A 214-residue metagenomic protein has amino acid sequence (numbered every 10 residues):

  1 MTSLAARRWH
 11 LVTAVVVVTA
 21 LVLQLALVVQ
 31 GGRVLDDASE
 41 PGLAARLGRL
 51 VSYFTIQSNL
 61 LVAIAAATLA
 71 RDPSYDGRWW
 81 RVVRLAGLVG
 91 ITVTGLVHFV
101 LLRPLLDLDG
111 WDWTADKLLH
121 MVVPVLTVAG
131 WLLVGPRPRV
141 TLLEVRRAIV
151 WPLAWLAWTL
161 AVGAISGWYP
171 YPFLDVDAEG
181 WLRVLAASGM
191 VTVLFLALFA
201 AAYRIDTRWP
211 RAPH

Functional and structural regions predicted by a protein language model:
M1-A14: N-terminal membrane topogenic signal
A5, R49-S52, S166-A201: Membrane-interface transmembrane-helix boundary segments in multi-pass integral membrane proteins
V15-V34: Alpha-helical transmembrane segments of multi-pass membrane proteins
V34-L50: Perimembrane loop-to-helix junctions flanking transmembrane segments
A45-L61: Interfacial helix-start motif at the membrane-water boundary
A65-Y75, T94-L108, A129-P136: Membrane-helix exit/interface motif
Y75-I91, L142-I149: Interfacial segments of alpha-helical transmembrane regions
W80-V82, L106-L119, L142-E144, L174-W181 (+1 more regions): Non-cytosolic membrane-interface motifs at loop->transmembrane helix junctions
